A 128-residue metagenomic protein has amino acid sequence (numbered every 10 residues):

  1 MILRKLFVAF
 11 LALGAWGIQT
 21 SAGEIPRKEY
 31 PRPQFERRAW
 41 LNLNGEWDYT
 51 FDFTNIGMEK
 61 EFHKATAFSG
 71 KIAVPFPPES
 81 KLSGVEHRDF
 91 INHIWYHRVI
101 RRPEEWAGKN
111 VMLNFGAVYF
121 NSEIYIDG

Functional and structural regions predicted by a protein language model:
M1-F7: Bacterial N-terminal signal peptides that target proteins for export
I2, I18, I25, I56 (+4 more regions): Weak global preference for isoleucine
V8-A15: Bacterial N-terminal signal peptides
A9, T20-S21: Cleavable N-terminal signal peptides
A22-H87: Accessory carbohydrate-binding/adhesion or oligomerization-edge regions at the termini of glycan-active proteins
E29, P33-Q34, T50-D52, E86-G128: Accessory beta-strand-rich segments of carbohydrate-active enzymes
